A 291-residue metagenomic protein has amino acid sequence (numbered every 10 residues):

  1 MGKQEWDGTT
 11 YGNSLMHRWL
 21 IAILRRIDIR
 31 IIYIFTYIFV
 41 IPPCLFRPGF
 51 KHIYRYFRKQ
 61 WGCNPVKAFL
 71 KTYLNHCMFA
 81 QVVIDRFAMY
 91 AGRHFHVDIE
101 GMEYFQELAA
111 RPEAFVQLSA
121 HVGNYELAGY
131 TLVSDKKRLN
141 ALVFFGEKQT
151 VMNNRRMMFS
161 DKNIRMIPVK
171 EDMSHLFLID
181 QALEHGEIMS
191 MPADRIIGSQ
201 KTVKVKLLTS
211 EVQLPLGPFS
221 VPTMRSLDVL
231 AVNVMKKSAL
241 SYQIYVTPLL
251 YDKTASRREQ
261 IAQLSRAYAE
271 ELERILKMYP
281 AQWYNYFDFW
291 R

Functional and structural regions predicted by a protein language model:
M1-S119, R156, N163: Membrane-anchoring hydrophobic helices of lipid-metabolizing enzymes
W19, I53, A128, N154-R155 (+2 more regions): Hydrophobic alpha-helical segments typical of transmembrane helices and their membrane-interface/capping positions
F50-H52, E147-Q149, E211-P215: Active-site metal-coordination segments of metallo-dependent hydrolases
N64-K67, K71, E113-E171, H185 (+1 more regions): Catalytic core of membrane glycerolipid acyltransferases/transacylases, capturing the structured, soluble-facing
A91-V97, R165-K170, L207-T209, T254: Short, flexible loop segments at the rims of nucleotide/cofactor-binding pockets, characterized by
F95-D98, V122, K148, V169-D172 (+2 more regions): A conditional alpha-helix N-cap/helix-loop micro-motif detector
E100-M102, L142-F144, V169, T247-L249 (+1 more regions): Conserved beta-strand termini and adjacent loop/short-helix elements that scaffold enzyme active sites in alpha/beta
S134, D161-K162, M173-R291: Non-catalytic C-terminal accessory region of glycerolipid acyltransferases and related lyso-lipid remodeling enzymes
